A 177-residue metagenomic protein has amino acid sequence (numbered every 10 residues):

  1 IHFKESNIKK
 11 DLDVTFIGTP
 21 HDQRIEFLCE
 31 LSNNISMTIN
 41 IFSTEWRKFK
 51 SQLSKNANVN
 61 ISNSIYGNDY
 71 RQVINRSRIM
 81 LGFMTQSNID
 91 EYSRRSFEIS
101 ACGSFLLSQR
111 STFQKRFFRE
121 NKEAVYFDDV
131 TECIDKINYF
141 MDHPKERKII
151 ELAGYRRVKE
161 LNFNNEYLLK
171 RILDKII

Functional and structural regions predicted by a protein language model:
I1-E120, N165: Nucleotide-sugar donor-binding catalytic core of glycosyltransferases
N68-D69, E132-D135: Short acidic active-site motifs
I99, A124, G154: Hydrophobic, well-ordered secondary-structure elements that form the walls of internal hydrophobic environments
F105-Q109, K122-D128, R171-I177: Short, contiguous hydrophobic alpha-helices characteristic of membrane insertion segments
F118, I137, E151: Short, flexible helix/strand-to-coil boundary loops that buttress conserved ligand/catalytic motifs in alpha/beta
A124-V130, F140-P144: Conserved acidic donor-binding segment of nucleotide-sugar-dependent glycosyltransferases
D142-D174: A charged, aromatic-enriched C-terminal amphipathic alpha-helix characteristic of glycosyltransferases across folds
